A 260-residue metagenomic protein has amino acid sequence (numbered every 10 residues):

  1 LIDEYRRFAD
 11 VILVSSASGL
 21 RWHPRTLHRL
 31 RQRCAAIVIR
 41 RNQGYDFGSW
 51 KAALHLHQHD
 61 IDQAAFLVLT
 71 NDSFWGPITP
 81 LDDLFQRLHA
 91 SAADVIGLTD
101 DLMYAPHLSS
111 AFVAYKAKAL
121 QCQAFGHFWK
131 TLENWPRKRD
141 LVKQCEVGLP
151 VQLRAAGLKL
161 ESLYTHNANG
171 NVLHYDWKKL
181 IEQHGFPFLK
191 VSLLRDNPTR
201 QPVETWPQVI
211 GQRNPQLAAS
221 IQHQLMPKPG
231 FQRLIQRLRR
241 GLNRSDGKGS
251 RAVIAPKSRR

Functional and structural regions predicted by a protein language model:
L1-R260: ER/Golgi luminal nucleotide-sugar-dependent glycosyltransferases, focusing on the catalytic module
